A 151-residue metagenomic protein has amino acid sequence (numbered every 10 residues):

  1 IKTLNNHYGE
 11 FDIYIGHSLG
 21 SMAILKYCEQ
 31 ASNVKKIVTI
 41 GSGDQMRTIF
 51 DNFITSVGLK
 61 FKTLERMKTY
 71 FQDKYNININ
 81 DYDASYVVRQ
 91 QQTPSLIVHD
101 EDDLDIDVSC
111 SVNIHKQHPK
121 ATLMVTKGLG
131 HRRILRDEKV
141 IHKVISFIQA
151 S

Functional and structural regions predicted by a protein language model:
I1-D12: Conserved acidic catalytic loop of the alpha/beta-hydrolase fold
I15-I24: Gly/Ala-rich beta-loop-alpha elbow adjacent to hydrolase catalytic centers
Q30-I77: Hydrolase active-site cap/lid region
A84, T93, D107-K116: Short alpha-helix in the alpha/beta-hydrolase fold that links the catalytic acid
Q90-Q92, I97-H99, D103: Short beta-strand/loop motif that positions the catalytic acidic residue of the alpha/beta-hydrolase fold
H115-R132: Catalytic histidine neighborhood in serine/cysteine hydrolases with alpha/beta-hydrolase-type architecture
L129-I141: Catalytic histidine-centered segment of alpha/beta-hydrolase-like enzymes
